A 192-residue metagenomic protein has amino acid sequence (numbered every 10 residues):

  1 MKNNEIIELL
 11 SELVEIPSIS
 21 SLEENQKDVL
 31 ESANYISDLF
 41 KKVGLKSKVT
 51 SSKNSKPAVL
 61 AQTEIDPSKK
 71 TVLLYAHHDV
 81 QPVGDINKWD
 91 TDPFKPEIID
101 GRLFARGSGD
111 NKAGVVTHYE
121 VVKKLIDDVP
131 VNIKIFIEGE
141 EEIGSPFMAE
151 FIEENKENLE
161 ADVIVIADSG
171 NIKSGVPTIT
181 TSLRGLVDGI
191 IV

Functional and structural regions predicted by a protein language model:
M1-R106, L125-P130: Acidic/His- and Gly-rich active-site-bordering loop/insert found across diverse amide/peptide-bond hydrolases
V59, I133-I135, G189: Hydrophobic residues positioned within well-ordered beta-strands of beta-sheet architectures
L73, I166, I190-V192: Structured core elements
D92, A161, G185-V187: A generic structural signal for well-ordered coil/turn residues at beta-strand boundaries that shape enzyme active-site
G109-S182: Acidic/histidine-rich catalytic neighborhood of metal-dependent amide-processing enzymes
T180-V192: Flexible glycine/proline-rich, aromatic-decorated loop/lid segments
